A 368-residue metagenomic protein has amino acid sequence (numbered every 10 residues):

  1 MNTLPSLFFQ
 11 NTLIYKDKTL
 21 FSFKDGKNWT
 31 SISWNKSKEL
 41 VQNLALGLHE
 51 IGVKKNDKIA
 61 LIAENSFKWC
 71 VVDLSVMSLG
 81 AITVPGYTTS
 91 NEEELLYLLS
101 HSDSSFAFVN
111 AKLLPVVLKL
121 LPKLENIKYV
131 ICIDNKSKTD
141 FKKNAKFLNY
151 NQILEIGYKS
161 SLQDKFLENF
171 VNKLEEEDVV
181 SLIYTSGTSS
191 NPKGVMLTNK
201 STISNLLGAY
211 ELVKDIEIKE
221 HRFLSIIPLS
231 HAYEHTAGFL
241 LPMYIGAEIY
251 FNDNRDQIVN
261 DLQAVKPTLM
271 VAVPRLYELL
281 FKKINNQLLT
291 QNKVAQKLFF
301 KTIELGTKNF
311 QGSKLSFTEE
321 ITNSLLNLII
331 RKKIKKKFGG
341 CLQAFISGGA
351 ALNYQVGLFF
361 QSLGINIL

Functional and structural regions predicted by a protein language model:
M1-L20, E39: A short N-terminal helical cap/helix-turn-helix that marks the beginning of AMP-binding/adenylate-forming
F9, S78-I156: Structural core segment of the AMP-binding/adenylate-forming
T19, C132, F147-L148, Y158-Y184 (+2 more regions): Conserved pre-ATP/AMP-binding loop-to-beta segment of ANL
F21-L74, N91-L96, N149-Q152, L197-N199: Conserved AMP-binding/adenylate-forming core of the ANL superfamily
S31-W34, V180-L206: Conserved AMP-binding A3 loop
D57-K58, E64-V84, T88-E92, S100-F106 (+3 more regions): A short helix-loop-beta submotif of the ANL/AMP-binding
A63-S66, Y87, I226-H231, G349-A351: Conserved AMP-binding
I203-R222, L229-R331, C341, N366: Conserved AMP-binding/adenylation subdomain of ANL enzymes
